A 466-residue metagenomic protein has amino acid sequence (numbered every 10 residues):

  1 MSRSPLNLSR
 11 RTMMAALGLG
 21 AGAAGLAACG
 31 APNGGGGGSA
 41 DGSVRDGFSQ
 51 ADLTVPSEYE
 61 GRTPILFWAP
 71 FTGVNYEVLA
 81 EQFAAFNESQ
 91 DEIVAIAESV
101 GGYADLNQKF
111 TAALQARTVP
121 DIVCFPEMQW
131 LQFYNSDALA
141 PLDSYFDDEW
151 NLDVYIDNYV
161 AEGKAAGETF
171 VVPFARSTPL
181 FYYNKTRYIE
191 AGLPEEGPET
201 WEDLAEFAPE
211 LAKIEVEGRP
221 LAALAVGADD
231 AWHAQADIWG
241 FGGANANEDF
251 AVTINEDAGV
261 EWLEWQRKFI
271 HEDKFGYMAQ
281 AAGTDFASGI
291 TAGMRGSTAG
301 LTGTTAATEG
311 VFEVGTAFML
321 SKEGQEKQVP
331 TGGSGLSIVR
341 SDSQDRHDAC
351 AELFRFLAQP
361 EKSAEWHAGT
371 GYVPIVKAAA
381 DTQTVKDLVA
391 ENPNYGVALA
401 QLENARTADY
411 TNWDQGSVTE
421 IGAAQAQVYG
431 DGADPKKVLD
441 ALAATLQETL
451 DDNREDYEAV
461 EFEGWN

Functional and structural regions predicted by a protein language model:
M1-L8, A15-A24, K274: N-terminal secretory signal peptides
G38-E58, E127-L180, G315-A317, K386-D387 (+1 more regions): Hinge/lid segment of periplasmic solute-binding proteins
G61, E88-S89, I189-A191, E264-Y277 (+1 more regions): Extracytoplasmic/periplasmic substrate-recognition and gating elements
G61-T72, I93-E98, I122: Short, well-ordered beta-strand elements
Q82-Y155, E190-G192, A292-G293, A307-E309 (+3 more regions): Extracytoplasmic "Venus flytrap"/periplasmic binding protein-like
D91, N158-V160, A317, A368-Q427 (+1 more regions): Long, aromatic- and glycine/proline-rich binding clefts that accommodate carbohydrate-like moieties
A166-F174, P179, E202-A251, A258 (+1 more regions): Extracytoplasmic/periplasmic solute-binding protein
F207-E210, E248-Y277, M319: Glycine-centered hinge/linker elements that transmit conformational signals in sensory and ligand-binding systems
